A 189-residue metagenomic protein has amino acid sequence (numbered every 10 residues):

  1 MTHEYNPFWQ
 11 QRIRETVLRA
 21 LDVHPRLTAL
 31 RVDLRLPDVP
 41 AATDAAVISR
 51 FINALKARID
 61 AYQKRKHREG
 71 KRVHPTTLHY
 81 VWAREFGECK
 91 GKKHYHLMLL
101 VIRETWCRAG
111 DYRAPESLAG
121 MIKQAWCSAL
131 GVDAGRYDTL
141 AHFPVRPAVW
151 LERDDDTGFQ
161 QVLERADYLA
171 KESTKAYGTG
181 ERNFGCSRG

Functional and structural regions predicted by a protein language model:
M1-H24, R103-G189: Catalytic "initiation/cleavage/transfer" segments centered on a nucleophilic residue and adjacent nucleic-acid-engaging
V17-G87: Signature for HUH/AEP ssDNA processing cores
R31, H94, G135-T139: A structural signal for short, well-ordered beta-strand segments and their strand-loop junctions that often border
A42, K64, G91, E104-D111: Short, solvent-exposed secondary-structure capping/transition elements
V47-I48, M98, Y112-E116: Short intrinsically disordered coil segments
H79-W106: Histidine-centered divalent-metal-coordination microenvironment in nucleic-acid enzymes
